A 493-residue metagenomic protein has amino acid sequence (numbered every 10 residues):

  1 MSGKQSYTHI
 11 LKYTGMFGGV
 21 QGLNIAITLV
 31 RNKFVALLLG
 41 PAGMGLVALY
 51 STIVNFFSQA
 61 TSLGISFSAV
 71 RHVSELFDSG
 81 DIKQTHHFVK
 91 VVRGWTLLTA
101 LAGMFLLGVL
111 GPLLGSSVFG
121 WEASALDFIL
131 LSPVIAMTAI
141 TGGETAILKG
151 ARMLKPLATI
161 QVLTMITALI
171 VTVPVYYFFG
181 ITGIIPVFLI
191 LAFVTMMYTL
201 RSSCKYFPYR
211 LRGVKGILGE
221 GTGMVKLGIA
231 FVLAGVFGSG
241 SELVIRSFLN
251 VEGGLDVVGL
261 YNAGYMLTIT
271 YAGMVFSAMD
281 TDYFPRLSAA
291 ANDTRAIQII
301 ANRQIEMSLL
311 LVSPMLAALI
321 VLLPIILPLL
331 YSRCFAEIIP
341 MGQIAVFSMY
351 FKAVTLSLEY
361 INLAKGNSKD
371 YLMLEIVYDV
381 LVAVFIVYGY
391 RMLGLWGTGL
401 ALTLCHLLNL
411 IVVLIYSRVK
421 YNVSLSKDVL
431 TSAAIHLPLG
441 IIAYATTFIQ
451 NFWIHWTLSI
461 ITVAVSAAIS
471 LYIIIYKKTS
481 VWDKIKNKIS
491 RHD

Functional and structural regions predicted by a protein language model:
M1-I10, T199-E242, D282-I299, K420-A434 (+2 more regions): Interhelical loop/hinge segments that connect adjacent transmembrane helices in multipass membrane
S2, Y444-D493: Membrane-proximal transmembrane or re-entrant/amphipathic helices at the cytosolic face
I10, G18, L23, G94-L243: Hydrophobic transmembrane helix module of multi-pass membrane transport proteins
Y13-L29, M44, T164, F188-T195 (+6 more regions): Transmembrane helical elements of multi-pass membrane transporters/channels
L63-S79, G150, P208, G264 (+2 more regions): Helix-loop junctions and terminal segments of transmembrane helices in multi-pass membrane transport/translocation
K90-G120, L169-I170, Y177, M197 (+5 more regions): Alpha-helical transmembrane segments of multi-pass membrane transport and lipid-handling proteins
A125, I129, T159-F207, L227 (+6 more regions): Hydrophobic alpha-helical transmembrane segments
A136-I160, T182, V346-V377, S417-V419: Membrane-interface junctions at transmembrane-helix termini in multi-pass inner-membrane proteins
